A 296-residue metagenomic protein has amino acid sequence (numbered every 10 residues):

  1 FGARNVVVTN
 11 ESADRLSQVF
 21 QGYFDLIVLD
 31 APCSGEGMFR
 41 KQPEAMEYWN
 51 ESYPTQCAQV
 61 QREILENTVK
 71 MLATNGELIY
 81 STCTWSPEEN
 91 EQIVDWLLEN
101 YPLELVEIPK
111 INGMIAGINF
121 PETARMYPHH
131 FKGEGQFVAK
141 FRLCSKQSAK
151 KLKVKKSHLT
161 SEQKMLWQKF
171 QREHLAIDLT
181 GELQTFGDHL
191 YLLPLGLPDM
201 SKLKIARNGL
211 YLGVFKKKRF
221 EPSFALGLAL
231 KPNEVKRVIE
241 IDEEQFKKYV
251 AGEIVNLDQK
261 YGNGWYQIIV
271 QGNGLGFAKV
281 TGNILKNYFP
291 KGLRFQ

Functional and structural regions predicted by a protein language model:
F1-G22: S-adenosyl-L-methionine
A3, P121, N263: Short coil/loop residues immediately preceding or within conserved phosphate-binding loops of NTP-utilizing enzyme
Q18-V19, V69, P128-F131: Replace "in large, NTP-powered and nucleic-acid-processing enzymes" with "in large, NTP-powered factors and other
F24, E77-Y80, T84-L192: Class I S-adenosyl-L-methionine
D25-I64, C83-N90, N112: Mobile active-site "lid"/loop adjacent to the S-adenosyl-L-methionine
R62, E66-V69, L98: A structural alpha-helix within SAM-dependent methyltransferase catalytic domains
L72-T74: Helix-to-beta-strand junctions that scaffold the AdoMet/dcAdoMet cofactor pocket in Class I SAM-dependent enzymes
E134-F137, C144-Q296: Polybasic, low-complexity RNA-engagement segments
